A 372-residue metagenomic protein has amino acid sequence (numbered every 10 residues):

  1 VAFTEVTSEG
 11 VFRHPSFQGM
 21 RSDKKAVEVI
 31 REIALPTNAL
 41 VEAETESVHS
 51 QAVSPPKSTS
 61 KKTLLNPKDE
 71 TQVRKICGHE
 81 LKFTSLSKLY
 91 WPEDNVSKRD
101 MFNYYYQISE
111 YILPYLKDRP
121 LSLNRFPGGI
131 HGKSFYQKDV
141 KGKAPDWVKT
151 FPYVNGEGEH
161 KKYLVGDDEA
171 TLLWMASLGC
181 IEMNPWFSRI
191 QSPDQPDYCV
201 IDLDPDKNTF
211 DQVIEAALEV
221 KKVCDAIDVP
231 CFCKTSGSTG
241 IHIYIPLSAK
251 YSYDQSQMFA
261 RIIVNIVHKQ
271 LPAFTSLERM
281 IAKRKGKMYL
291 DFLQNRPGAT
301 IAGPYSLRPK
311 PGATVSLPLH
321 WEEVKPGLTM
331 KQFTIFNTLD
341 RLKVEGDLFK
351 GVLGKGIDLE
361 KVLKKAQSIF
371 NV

Functional and structural regions predicted by a protein language model:
V1-V96, D100-F102, L113, K117-D118 (+5 more regions): C-terminal accessory nucleic-acid interaction domains of nucleic acid-metabolism proteins
Y115-G129: Phosphate-backbone binding and catalysis cores of DNA-processing enzymes
L123-F126, C231-G237, E278-A282: Short beta-strand
P127-S192, C199: Basic, low-complexity intrinsically disordered segments
K221-T235: Active-site palm subdomain of RNA-directed nucleic acid polymerases
S236-I245: Short, conserved phosphate-binding/catalytic loop or strand-edge motifs used in phosphoryl-/nucleotidyl-transfer
Y244-S256: Catalytic palm subdomain of template-directed nucleic-acid polymerases, centered on the conserved carboxylate motif
